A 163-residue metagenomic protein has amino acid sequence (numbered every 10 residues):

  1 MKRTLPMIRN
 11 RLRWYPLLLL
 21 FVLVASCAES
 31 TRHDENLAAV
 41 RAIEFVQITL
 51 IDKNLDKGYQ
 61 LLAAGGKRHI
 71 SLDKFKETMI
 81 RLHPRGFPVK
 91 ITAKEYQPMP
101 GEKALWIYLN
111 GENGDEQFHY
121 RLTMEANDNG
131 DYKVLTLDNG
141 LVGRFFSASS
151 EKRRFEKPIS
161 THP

Functional and structural regions predicted by a protein language model:
R3-P16: Bacterial N-terminal signal peptides that target proteins for export
V24-S26: C-terminal motif of bacterial Sec signal peptides marking the signal peptidase cleavage site
A28-S30: Bacterial signal peptide processing site
H33-D34, V40, L50-I51, L55-A104: Short solvent-exposed beta->alpha transition segments
I43-Q47: Amphipathic alpha-helical repeat scaffolds
Y96-P163: Exposed beta-sheet edge and beta->alpha loop/turn motif
